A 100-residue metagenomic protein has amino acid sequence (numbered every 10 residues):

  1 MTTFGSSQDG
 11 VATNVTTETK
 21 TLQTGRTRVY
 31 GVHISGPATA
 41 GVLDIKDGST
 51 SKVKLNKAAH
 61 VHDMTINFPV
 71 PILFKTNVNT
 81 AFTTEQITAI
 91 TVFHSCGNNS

Functional and structural regions predicted by a protein language model:
M1-R26, P37, T83-S100: C-terminal interaction-tip segments
T19-L22, P69-V70, N79: Short, T/G/N/S-enriched strand-turn elements that build extracellular solenoid repeat scaffolds
T27, A38-A40, T50, K75 (+1 more regions): A generic structural motif
Y30-V32, P71-I87: Noncatalytic modules at the cell exterior or secretory-pathway interfaces, chiefly beta-strand-rich lectin/adhesion
A38-N56, T91-F93: Short, surface-exposed beta-strand/strand-loop-strand elements in extracellular ectodomains
K57-D63: Short proline/glycine- and polar residue-rich coil/turn motifs
D63-P71: Exposed aromatic-hydrophobic patches
